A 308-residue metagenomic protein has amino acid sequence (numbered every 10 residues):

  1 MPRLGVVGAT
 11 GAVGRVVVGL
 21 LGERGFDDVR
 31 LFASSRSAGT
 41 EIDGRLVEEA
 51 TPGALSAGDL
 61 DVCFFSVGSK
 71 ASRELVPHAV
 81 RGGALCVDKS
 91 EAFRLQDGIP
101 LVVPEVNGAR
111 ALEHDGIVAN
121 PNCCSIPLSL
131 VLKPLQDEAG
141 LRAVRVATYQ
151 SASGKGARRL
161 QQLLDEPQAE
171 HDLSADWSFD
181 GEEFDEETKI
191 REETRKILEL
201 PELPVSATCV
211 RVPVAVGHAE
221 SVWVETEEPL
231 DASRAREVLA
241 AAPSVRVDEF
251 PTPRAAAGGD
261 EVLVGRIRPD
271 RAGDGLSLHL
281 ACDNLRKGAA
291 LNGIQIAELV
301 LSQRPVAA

Functional and structural regions predicted by a protein language model:
M1-A175, L203-P204, A256-L263, I267-A272 (+3 more regions): N-terminal Rossmann-like NAD(P) cofactor-binding subdomain of oxidoreductases, focused on the glycine-rich
G8, A12, K70, C123-L130 (+7 more regions): Conserved active-site and cofactor/substrate-binding residues in soluble primary-metabolism enzymes
G25-D28, F179-E187, L239-P243: A broad, low-specificity signal for short, low-complexity segments enriched in glycine/proline and polar/charged
D172-A215, S221: Oxyanion-binding "anion nests"
S206-R211, V216-A308: C-terminal active-site/capping subdomain that shapes the small-molecule cofactor and substrate pocket of enzyme
